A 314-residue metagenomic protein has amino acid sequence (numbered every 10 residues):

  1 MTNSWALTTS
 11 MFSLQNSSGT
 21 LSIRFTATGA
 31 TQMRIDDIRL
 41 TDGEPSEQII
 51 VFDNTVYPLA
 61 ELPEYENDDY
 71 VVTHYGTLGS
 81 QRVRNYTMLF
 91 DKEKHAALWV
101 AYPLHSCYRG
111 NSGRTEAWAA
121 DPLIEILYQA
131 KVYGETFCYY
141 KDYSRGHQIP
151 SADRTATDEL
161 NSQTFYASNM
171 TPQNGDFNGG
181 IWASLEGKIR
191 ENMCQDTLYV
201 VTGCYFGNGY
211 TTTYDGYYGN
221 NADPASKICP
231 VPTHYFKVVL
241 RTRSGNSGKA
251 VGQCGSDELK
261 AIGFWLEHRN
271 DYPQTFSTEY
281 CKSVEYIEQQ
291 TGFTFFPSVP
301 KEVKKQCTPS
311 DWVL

Functional and structural regions predicted by a protein language model:
M1-S18: Extracellular carbohydrate recognition and processing domains and analogous Trp-centered ligand-binding platforms
S10, M33-L40: Extracellular beta-strand elements of beta-rich domains used for carbohydrate recognition/degradation or cell-matrix
F12, T28, Y139: Short, flexible, glycine/charge-rich loop motifs used to bind or transfer phosphoryl groups or to couple energy/partner
T20-S22: Short, conserved beta-strand segments of beta-strand-rich sandwich/propeller modules, principally
R24-T31: Short beta-strand-plus-loop segments that form exposed binding edges in beta-rich domains
T31-M33, K94: A cross-taxa feature marking solvent-exposed loop/turn segments within ectodomains of secreted and single-pass membrane
T41-L314: Domain-level detector for secreted/extracellular nuclease and nuclease-toxin modules, and for the ENPP-like C-terminal
